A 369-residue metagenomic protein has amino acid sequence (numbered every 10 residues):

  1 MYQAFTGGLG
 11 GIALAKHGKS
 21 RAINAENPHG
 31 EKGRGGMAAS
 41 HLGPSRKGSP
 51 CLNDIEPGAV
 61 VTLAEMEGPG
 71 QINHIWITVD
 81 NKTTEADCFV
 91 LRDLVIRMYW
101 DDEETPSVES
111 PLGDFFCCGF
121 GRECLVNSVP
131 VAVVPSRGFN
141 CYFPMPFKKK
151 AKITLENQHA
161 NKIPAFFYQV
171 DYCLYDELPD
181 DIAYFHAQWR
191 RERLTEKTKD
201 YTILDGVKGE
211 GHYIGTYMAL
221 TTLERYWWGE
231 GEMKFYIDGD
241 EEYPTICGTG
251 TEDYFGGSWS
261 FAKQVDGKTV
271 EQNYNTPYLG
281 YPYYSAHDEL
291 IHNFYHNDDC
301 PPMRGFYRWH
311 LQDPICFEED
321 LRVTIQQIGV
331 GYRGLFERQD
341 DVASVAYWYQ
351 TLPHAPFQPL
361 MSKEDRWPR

Functional and structural regions predicted by a protein language model:
M1-R369: Beta-strand-centric surfaces of beta-sandwich/beta-rich domains
